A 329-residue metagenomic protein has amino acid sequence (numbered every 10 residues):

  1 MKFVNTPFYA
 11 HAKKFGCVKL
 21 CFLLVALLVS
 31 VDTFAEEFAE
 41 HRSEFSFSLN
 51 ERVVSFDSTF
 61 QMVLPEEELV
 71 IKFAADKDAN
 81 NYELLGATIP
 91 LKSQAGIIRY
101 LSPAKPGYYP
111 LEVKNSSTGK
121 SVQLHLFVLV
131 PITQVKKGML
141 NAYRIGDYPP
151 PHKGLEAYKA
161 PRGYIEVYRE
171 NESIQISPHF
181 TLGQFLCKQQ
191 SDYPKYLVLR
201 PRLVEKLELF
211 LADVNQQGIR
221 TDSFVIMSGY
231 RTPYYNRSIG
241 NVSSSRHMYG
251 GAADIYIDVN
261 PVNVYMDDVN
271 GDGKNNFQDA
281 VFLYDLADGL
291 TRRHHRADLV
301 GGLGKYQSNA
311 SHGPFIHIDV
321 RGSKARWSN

Functional and structural regions predicted by a protein language model:
M1-F15: N-terminal secretory signal peptides that target proteins for export/translocation
E36-G138: Beta-strand-enriched, solvent-exposed domains that form extended recognition/catalytic surfaces
A104-G183: Non-catalytic propeptide/linker segments at domain boundaries
P161-I219: Active-site acidic/histidine clusters and adjacent loop/turn architecture that either coordinate catalytic ions
E208-G240: Extended, low-complexity, intrinsically disordered C-terminal regulatory tails of eukaryotic serine/threonine kinases
S243-N329: Catalytic cores and adjacent binding grooves of peptidoglycan-active enzymes
